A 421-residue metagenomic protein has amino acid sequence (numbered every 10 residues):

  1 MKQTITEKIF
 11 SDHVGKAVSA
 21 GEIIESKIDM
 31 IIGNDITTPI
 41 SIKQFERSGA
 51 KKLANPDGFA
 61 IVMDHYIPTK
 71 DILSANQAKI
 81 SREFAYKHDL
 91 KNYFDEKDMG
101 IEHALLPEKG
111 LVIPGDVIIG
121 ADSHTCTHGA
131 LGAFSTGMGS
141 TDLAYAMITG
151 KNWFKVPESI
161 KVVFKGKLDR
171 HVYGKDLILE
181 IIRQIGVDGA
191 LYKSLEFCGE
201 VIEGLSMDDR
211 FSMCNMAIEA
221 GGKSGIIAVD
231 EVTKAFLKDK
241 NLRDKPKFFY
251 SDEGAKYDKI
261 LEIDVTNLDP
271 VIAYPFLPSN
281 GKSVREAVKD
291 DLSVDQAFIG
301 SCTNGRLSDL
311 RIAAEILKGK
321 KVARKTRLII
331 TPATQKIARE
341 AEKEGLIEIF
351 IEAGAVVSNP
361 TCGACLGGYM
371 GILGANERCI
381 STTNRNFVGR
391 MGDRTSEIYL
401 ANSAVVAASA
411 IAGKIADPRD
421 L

Functional and structural regions predicted by a protein language model:
M1-L421: Fe-S-dependent hydro-lyases/dehydratases of central metabolism
